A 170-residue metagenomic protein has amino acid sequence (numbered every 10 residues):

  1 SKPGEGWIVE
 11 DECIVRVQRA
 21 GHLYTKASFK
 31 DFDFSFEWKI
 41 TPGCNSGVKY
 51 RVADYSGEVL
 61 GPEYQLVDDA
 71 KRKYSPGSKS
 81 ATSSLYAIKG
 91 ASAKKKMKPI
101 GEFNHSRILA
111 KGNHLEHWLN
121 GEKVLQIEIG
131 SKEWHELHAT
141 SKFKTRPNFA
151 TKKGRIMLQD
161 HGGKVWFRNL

Functional and structural regions predicted by a protein language model:
S1-N169: Carbohydrate-interacting regions of secretory-pathway proteins
